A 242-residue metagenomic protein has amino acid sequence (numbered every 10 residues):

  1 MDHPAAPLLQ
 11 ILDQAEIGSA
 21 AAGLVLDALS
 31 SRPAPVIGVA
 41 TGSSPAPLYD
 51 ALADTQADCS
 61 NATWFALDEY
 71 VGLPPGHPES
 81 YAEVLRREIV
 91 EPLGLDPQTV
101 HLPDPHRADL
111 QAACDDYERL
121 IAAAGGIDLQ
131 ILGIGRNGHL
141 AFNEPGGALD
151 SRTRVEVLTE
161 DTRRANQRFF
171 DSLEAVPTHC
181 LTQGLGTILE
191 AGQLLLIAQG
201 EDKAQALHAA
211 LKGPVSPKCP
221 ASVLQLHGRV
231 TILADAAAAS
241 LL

Functional and structural regions predicted by a protein language model:
M1-I37: N-terminal glycine-/serine-/threonine-rich phosphate-binding loop
D2-A5, C59-I131: Ligand-binding beta-strand-loop-alpha-helix segment within the catalytic cores of soluble metabolic enzymes
S31-A57: Glycine-rich N-terminal segment of FAD-binding domains in flavoprotein oxidoreductases, spanning the beta-loop-helix
V39-S44, L132-R136, Q199: Glycine-rich beta-strand-to-loop/alpha-helix junction loops that act as flexible
T55-T63, L93-G94, T187-A191, L224-G228: Short, conserved loop/helix-junction motifs that constitute active-site signature segments in enzyme catalytic cores
G125-S151: Glycine-rich phosphate-binding loop
A141-L185: Class I SAM-dependent methyltransferase SAM-binding "motif I" and its flanking Rossmann-like core
G186, E190-L242: ATP/nucleoside-binding phosphotransfer catalytic cores, i.e., glycine-rich phosphate-binding loops
